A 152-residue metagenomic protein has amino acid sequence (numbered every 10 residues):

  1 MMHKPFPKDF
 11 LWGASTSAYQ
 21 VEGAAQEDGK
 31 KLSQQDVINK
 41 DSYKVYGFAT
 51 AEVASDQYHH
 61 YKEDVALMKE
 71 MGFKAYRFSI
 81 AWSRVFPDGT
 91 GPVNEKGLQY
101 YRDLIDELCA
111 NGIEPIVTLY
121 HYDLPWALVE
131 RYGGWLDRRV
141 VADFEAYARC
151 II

Functional and structural regions predicted by a protein language model:
M1, T16, E130: Residue-level signal for pocket-adjacent positions within structured domains
M1-W12, A54: Mature N-terminal, pre-catalytic/accessory segment of carbohydrate-active enzymes
H3, H59-H60, H121, Y147: Histidine (H) residue identity feature
F10, G23-A25, D36, S42 (+2 more regions): Solvent-exposed, flexible loop/coil residues
G13-S15, R77: Short beta-strand segments
S15-E22: Short polar catalytic/cofactor-binding loops
G23-Y101: Active-site-adjacent substrate/metal-binding segments within catalytic domains of carbohydrate-active enzymes
V65-I152: Substrate-binding cleft and catalytic face of glycoside hydrolase catalytic domains, especially the flexible beta-alpha
